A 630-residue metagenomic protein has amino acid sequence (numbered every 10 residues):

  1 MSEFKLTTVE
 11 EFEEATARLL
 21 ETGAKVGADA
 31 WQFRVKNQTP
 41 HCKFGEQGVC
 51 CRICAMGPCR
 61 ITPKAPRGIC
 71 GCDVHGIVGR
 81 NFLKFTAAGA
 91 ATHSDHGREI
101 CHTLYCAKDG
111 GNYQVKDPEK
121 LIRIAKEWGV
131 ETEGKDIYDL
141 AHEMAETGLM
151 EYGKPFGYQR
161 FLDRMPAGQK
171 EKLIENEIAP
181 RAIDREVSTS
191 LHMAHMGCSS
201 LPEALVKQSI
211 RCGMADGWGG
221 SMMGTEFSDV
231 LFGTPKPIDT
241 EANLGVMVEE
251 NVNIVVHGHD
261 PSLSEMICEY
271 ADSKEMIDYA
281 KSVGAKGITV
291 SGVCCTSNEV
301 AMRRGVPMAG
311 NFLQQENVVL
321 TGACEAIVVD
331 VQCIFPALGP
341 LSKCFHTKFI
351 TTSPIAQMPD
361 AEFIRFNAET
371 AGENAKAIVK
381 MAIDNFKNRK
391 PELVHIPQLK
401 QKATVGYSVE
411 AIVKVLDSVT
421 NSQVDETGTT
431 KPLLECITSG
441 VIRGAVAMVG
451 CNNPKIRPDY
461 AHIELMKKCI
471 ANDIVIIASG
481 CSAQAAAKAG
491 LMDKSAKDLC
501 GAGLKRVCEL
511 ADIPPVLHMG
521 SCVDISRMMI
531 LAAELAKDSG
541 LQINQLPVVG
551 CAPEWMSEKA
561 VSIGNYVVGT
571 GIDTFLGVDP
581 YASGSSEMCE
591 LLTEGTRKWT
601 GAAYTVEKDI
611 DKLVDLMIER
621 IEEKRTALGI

Functional and structural regions predicted by a protein language model:
S2-I630: Anaerobic metallocofactor- and corrinoid-dependent redox/one-carbon enzyme cores, especially those from methanogenesis
